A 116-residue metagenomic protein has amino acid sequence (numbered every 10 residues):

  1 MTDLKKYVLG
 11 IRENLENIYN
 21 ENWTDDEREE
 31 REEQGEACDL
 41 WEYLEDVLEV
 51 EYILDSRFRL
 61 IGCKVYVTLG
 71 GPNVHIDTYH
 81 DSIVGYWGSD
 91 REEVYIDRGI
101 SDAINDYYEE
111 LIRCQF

Functional and structural regions predicted by a protein language model:
M1-D3, I112-F116: Short intrinsically disordered terminal tails
M1-V67: Negatively charged, low-complexity tracts enriched in Asp/Glu with abundant Ser/Thr
N14, Y107-L111: Residues that form generic nucleotide/phosphate-binding pockets
L15, E49, V94-Y95, Q115-F116: Amphipathic alpha-helical interaction segments
G62-D106: Intrinsically disordered, low-complexity regulatory segments enriched in Ser/Thr/Pro and charged residues
